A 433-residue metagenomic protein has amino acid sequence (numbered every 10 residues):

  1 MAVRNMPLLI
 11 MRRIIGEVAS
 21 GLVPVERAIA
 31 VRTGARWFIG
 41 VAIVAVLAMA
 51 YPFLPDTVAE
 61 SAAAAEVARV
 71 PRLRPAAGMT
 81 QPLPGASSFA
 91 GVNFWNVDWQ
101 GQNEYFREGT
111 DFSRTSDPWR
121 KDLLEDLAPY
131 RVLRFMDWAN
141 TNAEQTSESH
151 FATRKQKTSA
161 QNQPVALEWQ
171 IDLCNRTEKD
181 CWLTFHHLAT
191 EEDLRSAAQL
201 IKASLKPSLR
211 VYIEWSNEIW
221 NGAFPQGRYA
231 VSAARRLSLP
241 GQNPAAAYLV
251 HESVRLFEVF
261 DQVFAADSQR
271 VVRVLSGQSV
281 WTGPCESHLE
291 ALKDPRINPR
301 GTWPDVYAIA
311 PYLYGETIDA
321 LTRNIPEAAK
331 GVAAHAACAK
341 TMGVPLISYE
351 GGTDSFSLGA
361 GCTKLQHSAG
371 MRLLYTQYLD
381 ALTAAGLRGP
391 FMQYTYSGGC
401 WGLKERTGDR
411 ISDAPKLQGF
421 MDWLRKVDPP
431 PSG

Functional and structural regions predicted by a protein language model:
M1, M6-P7, S20, R36 (+2 more regions): Intrinsic-disorder/low-complexity peptide segments enriched for small residues
A2-A30: N-terminal Lys/Arg-rich, disordered targeting/topogenic segments
P24, W37-W215, W220-R323, A329-S355 (+2 more regions): Non-catalytic accessory regions flanking glycosidase/transglycosidase catalytic cores in CAZymes
I29-W37: Membrane interfacial helix-start segments of signal peptides and signal-anchor transmembrane helices
